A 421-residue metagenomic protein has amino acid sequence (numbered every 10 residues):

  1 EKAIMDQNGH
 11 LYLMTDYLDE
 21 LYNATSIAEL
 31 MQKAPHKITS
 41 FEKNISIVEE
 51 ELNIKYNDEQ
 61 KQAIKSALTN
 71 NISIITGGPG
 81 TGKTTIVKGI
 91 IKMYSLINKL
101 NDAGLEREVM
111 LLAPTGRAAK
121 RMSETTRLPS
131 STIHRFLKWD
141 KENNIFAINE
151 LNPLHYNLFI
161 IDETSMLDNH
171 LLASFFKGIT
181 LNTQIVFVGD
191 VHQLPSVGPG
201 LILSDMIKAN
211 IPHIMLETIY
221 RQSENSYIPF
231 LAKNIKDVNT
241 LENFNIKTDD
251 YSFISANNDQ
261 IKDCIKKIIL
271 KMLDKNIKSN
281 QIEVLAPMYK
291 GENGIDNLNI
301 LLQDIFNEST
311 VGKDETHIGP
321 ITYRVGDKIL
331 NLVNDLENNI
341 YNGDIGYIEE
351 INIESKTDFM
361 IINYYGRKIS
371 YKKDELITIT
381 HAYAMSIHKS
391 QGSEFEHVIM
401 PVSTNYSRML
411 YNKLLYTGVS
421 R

Functional and structural regions predicted by a protein language model:
E1-S40: Interdomain "pre-motor" coupling segment immediately N-terminal to P-loop NTPase/helicase cores
N23, A67, G80, D162 (+7 more regions): Residue-level signature of catalytic and energy-coupling elements of molecular machines, predominantly ATP/GTP-dependent
K43-I72: Conserved pre-motif I regulatory segment
K61-I64, L68-K247: ASCE P-loop NTPase helicase motor core
N157, I282, E396: Conserved acidic residues
T180, T322-V325, Y341, S390: Residue-level recognition of short, solvent-exposed, well-ordered loop/turn junctions that link secondary-structure
V191-L330, D335-N338, E349-I351: Conserved helicase motor core of P-loop NTPases
D344-R421: C-terminal accessory regions
